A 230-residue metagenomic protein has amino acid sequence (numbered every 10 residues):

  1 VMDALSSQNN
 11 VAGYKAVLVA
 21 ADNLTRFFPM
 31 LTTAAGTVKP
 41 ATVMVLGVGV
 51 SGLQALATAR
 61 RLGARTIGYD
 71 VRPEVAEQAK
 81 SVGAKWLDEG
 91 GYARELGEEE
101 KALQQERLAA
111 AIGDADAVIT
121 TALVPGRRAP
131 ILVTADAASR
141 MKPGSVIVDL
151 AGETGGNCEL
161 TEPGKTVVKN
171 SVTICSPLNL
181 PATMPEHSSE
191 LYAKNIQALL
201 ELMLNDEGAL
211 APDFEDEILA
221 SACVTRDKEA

Functional and structural regions predicted by a protein language model:
V1-A34, P40, C158-A230: Adenosine-phosphate binding glycine-rich loop
S7-Y14, L53, Y69, P73 (+4 more regions): Electropositive phosphate-/nucleotide-binding environments in soluble metabolic enzymes
P29-D114: Glycine-rich phosphate/diphosphate-binding loop of Rossmann-like nucleotide-binding domains
R60-L62, S81-K85, T134-K142, P163-T166 (+1 more regions): Short, solvent-exposed amphipathic alpha-helical segments in soluble enzyme and RNA/protein-processing domains
R72-V75, G152-T154, N179: Glycine-rich beta-alpha junction loops
G90-V118, A122-S139, P177, P185-S188: A structured beta-alpha segment of the ubiquitous adenosine-cofactor-binding alpha/beta core
A117-C175: ADP-ribose/adenylate-binding Rossmann-like module
